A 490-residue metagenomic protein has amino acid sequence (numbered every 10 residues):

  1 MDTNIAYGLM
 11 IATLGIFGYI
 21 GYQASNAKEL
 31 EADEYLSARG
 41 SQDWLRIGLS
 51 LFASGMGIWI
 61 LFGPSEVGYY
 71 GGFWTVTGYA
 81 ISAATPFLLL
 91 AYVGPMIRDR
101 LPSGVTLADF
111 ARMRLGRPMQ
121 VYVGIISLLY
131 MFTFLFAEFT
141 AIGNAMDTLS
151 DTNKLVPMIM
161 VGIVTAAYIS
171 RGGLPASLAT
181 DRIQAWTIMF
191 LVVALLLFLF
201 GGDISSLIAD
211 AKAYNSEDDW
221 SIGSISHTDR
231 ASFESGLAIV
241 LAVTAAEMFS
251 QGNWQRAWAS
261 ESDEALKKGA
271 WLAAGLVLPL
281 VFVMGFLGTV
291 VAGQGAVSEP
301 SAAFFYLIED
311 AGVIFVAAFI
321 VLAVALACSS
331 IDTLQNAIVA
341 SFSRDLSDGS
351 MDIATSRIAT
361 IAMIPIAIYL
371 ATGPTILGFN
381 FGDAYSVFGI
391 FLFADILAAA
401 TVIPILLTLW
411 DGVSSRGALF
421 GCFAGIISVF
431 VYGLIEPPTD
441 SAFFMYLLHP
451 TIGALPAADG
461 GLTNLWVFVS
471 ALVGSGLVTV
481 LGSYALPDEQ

Functional and structural regions predicted by a protein language model:
M1-Q490: Membrane-embedded helix-loop-helix hairpins and adjacent transmembrane boundary segments in multi-pass transporters
